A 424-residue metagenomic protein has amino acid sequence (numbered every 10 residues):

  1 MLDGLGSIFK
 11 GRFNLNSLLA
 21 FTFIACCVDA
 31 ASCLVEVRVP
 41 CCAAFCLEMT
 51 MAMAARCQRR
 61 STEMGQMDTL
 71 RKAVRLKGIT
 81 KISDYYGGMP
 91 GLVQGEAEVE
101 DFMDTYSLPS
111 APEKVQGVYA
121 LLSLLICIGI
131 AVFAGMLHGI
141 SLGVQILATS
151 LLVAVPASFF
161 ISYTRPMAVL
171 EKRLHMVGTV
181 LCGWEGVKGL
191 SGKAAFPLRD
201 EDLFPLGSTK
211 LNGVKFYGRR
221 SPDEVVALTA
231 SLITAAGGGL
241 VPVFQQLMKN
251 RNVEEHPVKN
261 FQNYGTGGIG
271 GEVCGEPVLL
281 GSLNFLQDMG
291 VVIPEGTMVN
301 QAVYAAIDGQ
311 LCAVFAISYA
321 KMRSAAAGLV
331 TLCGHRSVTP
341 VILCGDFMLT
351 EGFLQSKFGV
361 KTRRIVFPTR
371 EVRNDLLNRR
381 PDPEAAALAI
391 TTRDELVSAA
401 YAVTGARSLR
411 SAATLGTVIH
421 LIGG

Functional and structural regions predicted by a protein language model:
M1, D29, F45-V74, T80-A195 (+4 more regions): Hydrophobic alpha-helical transmembrane segments
L2-S7: C-terminal ends of transmembrane helices
F9-A20: Cytoplasmic-side transmembrane-helix entry/capping segments in multi-pass membrane proteins
A25-V35: Hydrophobic alpha-helical transmembrane segments in multi-pass integral membrane proteins
L34-C46: Loop-to-transmembrane alpha-helix initiation sites
P112, G218-T266: ATP-binding catalytic core of ATPases
G186-G213: Asp-based phosphoryl-transfer active-site loop
N250-L354: Signature of the cytosolic headpiece of P-type E1-E2 ATPases
